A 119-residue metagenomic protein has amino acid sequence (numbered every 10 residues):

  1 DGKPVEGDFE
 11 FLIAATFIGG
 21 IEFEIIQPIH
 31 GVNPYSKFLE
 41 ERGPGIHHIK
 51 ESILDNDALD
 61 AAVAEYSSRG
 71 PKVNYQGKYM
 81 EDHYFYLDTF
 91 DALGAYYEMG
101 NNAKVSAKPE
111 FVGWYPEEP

Functional and structural regions predicted by a protein language model:
D1-E10, G31-H47, M80-H83, A107-E117: A cross-kingdom feature marking solvent-exposed beta-strand/loop segments within repeated, beta-rich binding/scaffold
E10-I21, F38-D57: Vicinal oxygen chelate
A15, I21-E24, D60-P119: Vicinal oxygen chelate
P28-H30, L54: Histidine- and/or cysteine-centered catalytic micro-motif in compact active-site loops
